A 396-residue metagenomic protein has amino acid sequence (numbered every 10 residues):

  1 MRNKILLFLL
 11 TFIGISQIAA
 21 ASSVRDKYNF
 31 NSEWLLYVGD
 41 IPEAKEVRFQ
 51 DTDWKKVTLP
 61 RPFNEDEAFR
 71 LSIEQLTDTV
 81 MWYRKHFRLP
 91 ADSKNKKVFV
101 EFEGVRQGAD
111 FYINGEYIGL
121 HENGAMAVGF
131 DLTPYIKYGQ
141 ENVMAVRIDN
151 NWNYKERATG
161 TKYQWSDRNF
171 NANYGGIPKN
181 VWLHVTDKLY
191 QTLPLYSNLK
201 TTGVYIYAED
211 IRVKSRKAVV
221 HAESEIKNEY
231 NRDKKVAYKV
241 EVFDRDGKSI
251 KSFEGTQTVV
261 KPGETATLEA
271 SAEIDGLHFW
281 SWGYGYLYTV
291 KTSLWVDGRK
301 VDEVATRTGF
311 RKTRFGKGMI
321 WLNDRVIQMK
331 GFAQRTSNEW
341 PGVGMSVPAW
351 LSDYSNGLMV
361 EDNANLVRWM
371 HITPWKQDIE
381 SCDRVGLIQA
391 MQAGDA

Functional and structural regions predicted by a protein language model:
M1-V24: Bacterial Sec-dependent N-terminal signal peptides
Y28-F30, D40, D78-K200, Y230 (+3 more regions): Accessory beta-strand-rich segments of carbohydrate-active enzymes
W34, G115, V181, S224 (+3 more regions): Conserved, mostly hydrophobic/aromatic
I113, S215-T258, A266-L268: Beta-strand-rich binding/interaction modules
A125-G129, Y138, K155, Q164 (+2 more regions): Active-site mouth of glycoside hydrolases
F130-Y135, E269-G285: Signal that preferentially marks extracellular ectodomain short beta-strand elements of beta-sandwich modules
D149-E156, W295-V301, D324: Short acidic/polar inter-strand loop motif in beta-rich domains
K188-Y230: Surface beta-strand/loop "capping" patches
